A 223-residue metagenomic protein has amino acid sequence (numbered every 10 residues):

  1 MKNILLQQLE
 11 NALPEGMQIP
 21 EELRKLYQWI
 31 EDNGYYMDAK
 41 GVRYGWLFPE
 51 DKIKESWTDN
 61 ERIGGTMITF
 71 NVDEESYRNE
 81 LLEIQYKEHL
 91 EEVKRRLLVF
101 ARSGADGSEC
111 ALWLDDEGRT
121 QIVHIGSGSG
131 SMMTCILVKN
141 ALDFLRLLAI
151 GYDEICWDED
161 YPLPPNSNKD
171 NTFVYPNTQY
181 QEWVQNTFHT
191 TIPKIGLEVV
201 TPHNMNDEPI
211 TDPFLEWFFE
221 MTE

Functional and structural regions predicted by a protein language model:
M1-L112, Q181, H189-E223: A surface-exposed partner-binding patch
A12-E15, G130-M133, F173: Generic alpha-helical structural element
V93-R96, G118-V123: Glycine-rich, often proline-containing surface loops adjacent to acidic residues and nearby aromatics that form
A101-G104, D116, G126-S129: Short, flexible loop/turn elements at secondary-structure junctions
D106-S108, R119, S131: Short acidic/polar mixed-charge low-complexity motifs
L112-T120, I136-K139: Amphipathic alpha-helical protein-interaction segments
V123-E159: Compact, glycine/acidic-enriched structural inserts
A149-G196: An amphipathic alpha-helical core segment
